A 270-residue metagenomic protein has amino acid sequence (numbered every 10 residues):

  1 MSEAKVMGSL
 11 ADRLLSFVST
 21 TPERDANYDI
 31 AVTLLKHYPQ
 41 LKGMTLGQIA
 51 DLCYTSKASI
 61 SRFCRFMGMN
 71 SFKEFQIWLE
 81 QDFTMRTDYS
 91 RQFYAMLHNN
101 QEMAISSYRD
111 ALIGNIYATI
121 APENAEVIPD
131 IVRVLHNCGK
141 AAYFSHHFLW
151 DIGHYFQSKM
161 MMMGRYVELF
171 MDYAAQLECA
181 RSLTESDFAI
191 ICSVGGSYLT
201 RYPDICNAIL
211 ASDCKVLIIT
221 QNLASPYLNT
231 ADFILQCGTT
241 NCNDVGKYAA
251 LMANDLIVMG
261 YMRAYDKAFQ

Functional and structural regions predicted by a protein language model:
M1-P22: N-terminal intrinsically disordered/low-complexity leader segments
S9-A11, E23-A26, H37-G43, D51-Y54 (+1 more regions): HTH-adjacent hinge/linker in prokaryotic transcriptional regulators
D29-L35: Pre-recognition alpha-helix immediately N-terminal to the DNA-recognition helix within helix-turn-helix or winged-helix
V127, K267-Q270: Active-site phosphate/pyrophosphate-binding segments
V127-C138: Glycine-rich phosphate/diphosphate-binding loops that line cofactor/substrate pockets in enzymes
H136-K267: Glycine-rich phosphate-binding loops that contact phosphosugars or nucleotide phosphates
